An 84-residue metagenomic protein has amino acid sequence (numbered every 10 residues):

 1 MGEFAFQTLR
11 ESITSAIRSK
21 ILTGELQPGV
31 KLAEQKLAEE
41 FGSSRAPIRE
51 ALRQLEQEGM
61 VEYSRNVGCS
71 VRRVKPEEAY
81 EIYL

Functional and structural regions predicted by a protein language model:
M1-L84: Short linear motifs at protein or domain termini
